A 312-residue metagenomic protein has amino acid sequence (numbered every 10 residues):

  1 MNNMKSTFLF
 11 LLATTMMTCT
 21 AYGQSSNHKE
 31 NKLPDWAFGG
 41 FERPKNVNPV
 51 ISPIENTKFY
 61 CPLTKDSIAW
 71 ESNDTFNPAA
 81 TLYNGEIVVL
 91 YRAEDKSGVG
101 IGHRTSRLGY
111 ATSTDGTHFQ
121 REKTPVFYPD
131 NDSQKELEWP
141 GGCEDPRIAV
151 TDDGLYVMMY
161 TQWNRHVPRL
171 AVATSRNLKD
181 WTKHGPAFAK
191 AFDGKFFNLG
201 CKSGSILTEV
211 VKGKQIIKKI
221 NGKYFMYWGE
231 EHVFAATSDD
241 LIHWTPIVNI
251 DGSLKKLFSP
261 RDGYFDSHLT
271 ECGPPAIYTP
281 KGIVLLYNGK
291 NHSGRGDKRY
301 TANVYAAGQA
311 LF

Functional and structural regions predicted by a protein language model:
M1-S26: Bacterial Sec-dependent N-terminal signal peptides
Q24-G141, A149-H268, I277-F312: Beta-rich carbohydrate-recognition and catalytic domains
P146: Conserved GNAT-family N-acetyltransferase fold
